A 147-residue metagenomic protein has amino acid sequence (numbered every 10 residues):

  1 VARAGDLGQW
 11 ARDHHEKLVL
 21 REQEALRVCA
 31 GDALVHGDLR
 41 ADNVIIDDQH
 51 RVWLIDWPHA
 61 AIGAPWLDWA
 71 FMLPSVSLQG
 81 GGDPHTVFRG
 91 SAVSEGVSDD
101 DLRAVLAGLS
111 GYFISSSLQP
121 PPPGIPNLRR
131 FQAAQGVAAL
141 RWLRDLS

Functional and structural regions predicted by a protein language model:
V1-H36: An alpha-helical support segment within catalytic cores of ATP-dependent transferases
Q9, D83-P84, F113-S147: ATP/Mg2+ or Mg2+-diphosphate-binding catalytic cores that bind nucleotide phosphates or diphosphates via glycine-rich
L39: Hydrophobic HxD+1 residue recognition
D56-A60: Activation of the activation-loop gatekeeper triad in protein kinase-fold domains
W66-V97, L106-G124: Active-site activation/catalytic loop segments of kinase-like enzymes and analogous catalytic loops in related
D100-L106, W142-S147: Phosphate/pyrophosphate-binding loops and the adjoining catalytic core of nucleotide-dependent enzymes
